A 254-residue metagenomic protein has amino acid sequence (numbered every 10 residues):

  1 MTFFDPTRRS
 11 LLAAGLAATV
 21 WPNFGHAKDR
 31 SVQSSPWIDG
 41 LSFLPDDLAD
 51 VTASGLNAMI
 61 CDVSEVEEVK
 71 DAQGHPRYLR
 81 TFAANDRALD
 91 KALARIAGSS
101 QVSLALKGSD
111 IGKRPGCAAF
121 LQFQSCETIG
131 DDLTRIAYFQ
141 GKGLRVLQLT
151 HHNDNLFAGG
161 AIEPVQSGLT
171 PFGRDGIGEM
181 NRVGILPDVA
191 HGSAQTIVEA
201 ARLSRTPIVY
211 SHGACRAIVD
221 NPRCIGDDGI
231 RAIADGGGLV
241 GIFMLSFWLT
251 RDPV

Functional and structural regions predicted by a protein language model:
F3-Q166, D220-V254: N-terminal hydrophobic targeting/anchoring segments and the immediately downstream early-domain regions of hydrolases
L149-H151, L156-G229, G241-W248: Active-site core of metal-dependent hydrolases
